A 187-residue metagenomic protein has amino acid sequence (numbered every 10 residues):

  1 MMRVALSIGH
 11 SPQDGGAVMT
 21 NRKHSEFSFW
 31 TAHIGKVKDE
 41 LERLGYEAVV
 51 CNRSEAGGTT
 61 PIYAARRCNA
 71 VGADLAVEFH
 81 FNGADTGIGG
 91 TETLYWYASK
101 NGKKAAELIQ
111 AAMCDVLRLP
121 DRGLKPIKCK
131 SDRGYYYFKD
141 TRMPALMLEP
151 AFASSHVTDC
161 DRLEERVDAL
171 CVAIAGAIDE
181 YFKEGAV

Functional and structural regions predicted by a protein language model:
M2-T91, Y95-N101: Catalytic-core regions of hydrolytic enzymes
A5-S7, S11, G16-V18, K23-H24 (+4 more regions): Active-site-adjacent mobile loop/cap segments within catalytic or ligand-binding domains
W30, G102, A106, L163-C171: Short, charged, low-complexity patches
G35-Y46, N69-A73, Q110-R118, A175 (+1 more regions): Sec-exported extracytoplasmic/periplasmic mature domains
K38, A65, A111, Y135 (+1 more regions): Short glycine-/small-residue-rich flexible loop motifs, especially phosphate/cofactor-binding loops
Y46, P61, R122, P126-D132: Conserved SGNH/GDSL esterase-like catalytic core that processes O-acyl groups on lipids and polysaccharides
N101-K128: Active-site-adjacent substrate-binding region of metalloamidase/peptidase-like peptide-processing proteins
